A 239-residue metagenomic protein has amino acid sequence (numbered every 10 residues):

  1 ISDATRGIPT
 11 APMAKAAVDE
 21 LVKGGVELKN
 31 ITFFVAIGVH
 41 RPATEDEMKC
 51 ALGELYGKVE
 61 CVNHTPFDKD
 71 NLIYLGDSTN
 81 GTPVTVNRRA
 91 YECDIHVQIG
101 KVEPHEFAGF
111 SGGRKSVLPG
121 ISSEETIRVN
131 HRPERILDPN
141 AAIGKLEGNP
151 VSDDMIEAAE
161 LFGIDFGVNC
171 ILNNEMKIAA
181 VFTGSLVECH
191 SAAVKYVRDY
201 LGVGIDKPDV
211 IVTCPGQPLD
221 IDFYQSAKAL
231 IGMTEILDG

Functional and structural regions predicted by a protein language model:
I1-A43, A229-T234, D238-G239: N-terminal active-site beta-alpha-beta segment that forms phosphate/nucleotide-binding and substrate-recognition loops
A4-R6, K101-P104, Q217-P218: Short glycine-rich anion-binding loops that position phosphate/pyrophosphate groups of nucleotides and phosphorylated
K15-D19, C50, G112-S116, T183-L186 (+1 more regions): Short, solvent-exposed amphipathic alpha-helical segments in soluble enzyme and RNA/protein-processing domains
E27-I31, Y56-K58, Y91-I95, G112-G113 (+4 more regions): Short coil/turn connectors at secondary-structure junctions
T32-C50, T65-K69, I171-A179: Short connector loops at secondary-structure junctions
P42-S111: An acidic, phosphate/nucleotide-engaging active-site surface
E92-E175: Internal metal/ion-chelating core segments
A141-L219: Membrane-embedded hairpin module used as a gating/binding unit in multi-pass transport and secretion proteins
